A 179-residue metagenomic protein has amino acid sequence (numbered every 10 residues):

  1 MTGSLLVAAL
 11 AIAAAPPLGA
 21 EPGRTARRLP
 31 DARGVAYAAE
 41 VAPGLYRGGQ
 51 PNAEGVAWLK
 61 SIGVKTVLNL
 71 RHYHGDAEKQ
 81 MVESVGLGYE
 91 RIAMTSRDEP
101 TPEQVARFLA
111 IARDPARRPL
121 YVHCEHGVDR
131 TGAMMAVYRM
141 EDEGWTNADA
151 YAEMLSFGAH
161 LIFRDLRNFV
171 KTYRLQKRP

Functional and structural regions predicted by a protein language model:
S4, A8-L120, A133-P179: Cys-dependent protein tyrosine phosphatase-like superfamily
C124: Short cysteine clusters
R130: Conserved lysine of the Walker
